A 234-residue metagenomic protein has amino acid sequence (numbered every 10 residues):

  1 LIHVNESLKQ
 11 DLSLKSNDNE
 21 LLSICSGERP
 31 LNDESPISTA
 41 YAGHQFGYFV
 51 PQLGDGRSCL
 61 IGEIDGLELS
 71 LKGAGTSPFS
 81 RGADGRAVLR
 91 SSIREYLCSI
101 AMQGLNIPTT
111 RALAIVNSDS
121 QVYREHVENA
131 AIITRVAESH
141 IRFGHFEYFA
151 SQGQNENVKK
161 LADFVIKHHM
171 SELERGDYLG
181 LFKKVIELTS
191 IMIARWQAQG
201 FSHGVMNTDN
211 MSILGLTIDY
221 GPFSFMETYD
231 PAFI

Functional and structural regions predicted by a protein language model:
V4-S7, A232-I234: Short acidic (Asp/Glu) and glycine-rich catalytic loops that position anionic groups and cofactors
E6-E20, S26-R175, I191-M192, I213-L216: Conserved ATP-binding subdomain of kinase catalytic cores across diverse folds
L89, A194, Q199-F201: Hydrophobic/aromatic side chains embedded in well-ordered alpha-helices
E174-K183: Membrane-interfacial amphipathic/re-entrant helices at transmembrane-helix boundaries
V185-W196: Phosphate/ATP-binding catalytic cores across multiple sugar-kinase/actin-like superfamilies, primarily ASKHA
A198-H203, N207-I234: Catalytic activation segment of kinase domains across protein kinase-like and atypical kinase folds
